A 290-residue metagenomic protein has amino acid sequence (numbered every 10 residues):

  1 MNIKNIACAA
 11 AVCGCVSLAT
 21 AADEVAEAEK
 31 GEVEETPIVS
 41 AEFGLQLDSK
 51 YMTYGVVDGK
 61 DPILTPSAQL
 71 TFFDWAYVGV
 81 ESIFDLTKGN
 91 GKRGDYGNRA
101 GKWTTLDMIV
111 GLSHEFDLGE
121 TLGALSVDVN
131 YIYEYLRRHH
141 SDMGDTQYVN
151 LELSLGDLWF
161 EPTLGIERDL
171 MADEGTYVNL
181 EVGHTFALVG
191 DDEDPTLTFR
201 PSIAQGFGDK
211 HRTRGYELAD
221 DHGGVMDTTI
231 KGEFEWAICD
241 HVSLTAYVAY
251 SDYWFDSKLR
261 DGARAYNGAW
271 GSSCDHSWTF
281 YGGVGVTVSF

Functional and structural regions predicted by a protein language model:
A22-K88, K92, Y281: Short glycine/proline- and aromatic-enriched beta-strand/turn motifs that initiate or cap beta-hairpins
E24-S40, W75-V78, A100, E115-S126 (+4 more regions): Short loop/turn motifs that connect adjacent beta-strands in outer-membrane beta-barrel proteins
P37-V39, K60-L64, K102-M108, L125 (+4 more regions): Residues that define the transmembrane beta-barrel architecture of outer-membrane proteins
A41-L45, A76-V80, M108, G123-V129 (+7 more regions): Transmembrane beta-strands of outer-membrane beta-barrel proteins
L45-L47, P66-L70, M108-H114, Y131 (+8 more regions): Residues on the lipid-exposed face of transmembrane beta-strands in outer-membrane beta-barrel proteins
L47-T53, D74, V80-K88, H114 (+7 more regions): Transmembrane beta-strands of outer-membrane beta-barrel pores
T146-T229: Detector for outer-membrane/organellar transmembrane beta-barrel domains, recognizing the amphipathic beta-strand
I230, E235-F290: Predominantly the C-terminal beta-signal and adjacent terminal strand-loop region of outer-membrane beta-barrel
